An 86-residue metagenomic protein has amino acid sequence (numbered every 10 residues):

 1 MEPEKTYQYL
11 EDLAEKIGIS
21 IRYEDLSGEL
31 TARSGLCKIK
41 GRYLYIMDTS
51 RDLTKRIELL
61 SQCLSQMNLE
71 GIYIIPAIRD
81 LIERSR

Functional and structural regions predicted by a protein language model:
M1-A32, I39: Auxiliary, metal-adjacent structural segments of Zn-dependent hydrolase domains
Y9, L30, S34, G41 (+1 more regions): Solvent-exposed, non-transmembrane amphipathic alpha-helical segments
L26, S50, L64: Anionic group-transfer/hydrolysis microenvironments
T31-T54: Active-site scaffold of zinc-dependent metalloenzymes
L60-S85: C-terminal structural segments of small proteins and small subunits
